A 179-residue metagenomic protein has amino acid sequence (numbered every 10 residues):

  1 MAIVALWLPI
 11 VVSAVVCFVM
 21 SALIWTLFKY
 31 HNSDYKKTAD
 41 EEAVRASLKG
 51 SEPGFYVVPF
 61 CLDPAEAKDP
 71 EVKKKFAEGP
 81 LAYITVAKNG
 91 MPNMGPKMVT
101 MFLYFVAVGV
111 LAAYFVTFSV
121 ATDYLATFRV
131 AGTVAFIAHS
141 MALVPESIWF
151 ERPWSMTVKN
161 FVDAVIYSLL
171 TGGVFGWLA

Functional and structural regions predicted by a protein language model:
M1-A179: Juxtamembrane/disordered regions of integral membrane proteins
